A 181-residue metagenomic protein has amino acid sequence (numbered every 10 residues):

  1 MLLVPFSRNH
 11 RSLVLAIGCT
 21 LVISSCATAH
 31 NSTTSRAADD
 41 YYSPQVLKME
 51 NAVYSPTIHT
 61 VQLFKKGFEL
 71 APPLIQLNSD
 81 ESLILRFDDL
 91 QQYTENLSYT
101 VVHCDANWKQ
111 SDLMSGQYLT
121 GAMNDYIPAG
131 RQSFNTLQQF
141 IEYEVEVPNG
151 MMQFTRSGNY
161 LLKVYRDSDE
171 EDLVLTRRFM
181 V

Functional and structural regions predicted by a protein language model:
L2-V14: Bacterial N-terminal signal peptides that target proteins for export
S24-S25: C-terminal motif of bacterial Sec signal peptides marking the signal peptidase cleavage site
V53-H103: Contiguous beta-strand segments within globular domains
P73-L74, A129-T136, M151, R178: Beta-strand-rich interaction surfaces with strong enrichment in secreted/lumenal proteins
Y93-A122: Extended low-complexity, serine/threonine- and proline-enriched intrinsically disordered segments
L119-I141: Extended, solvent-exposed segments with strong compositional bias
L137-M152, S157-G158, L162-D167: Ligand-binding face of N-terminal immunoglobulin V-set domains in extracellular IgSF glycoproteins
E171-V181: Short beta-strand elements
